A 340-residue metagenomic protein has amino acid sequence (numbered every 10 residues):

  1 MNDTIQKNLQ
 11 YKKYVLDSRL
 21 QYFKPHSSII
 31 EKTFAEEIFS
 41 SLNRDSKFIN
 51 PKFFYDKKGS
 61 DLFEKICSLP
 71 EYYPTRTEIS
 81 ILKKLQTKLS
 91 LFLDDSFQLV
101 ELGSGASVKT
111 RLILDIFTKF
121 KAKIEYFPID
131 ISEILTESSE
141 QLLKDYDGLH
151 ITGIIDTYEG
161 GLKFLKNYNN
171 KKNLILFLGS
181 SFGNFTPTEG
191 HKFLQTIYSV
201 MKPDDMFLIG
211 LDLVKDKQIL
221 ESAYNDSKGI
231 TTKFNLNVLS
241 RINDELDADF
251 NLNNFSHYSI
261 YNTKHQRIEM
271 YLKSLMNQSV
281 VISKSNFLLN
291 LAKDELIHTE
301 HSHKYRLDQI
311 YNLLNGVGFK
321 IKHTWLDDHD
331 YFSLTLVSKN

Functional and structural regions predicted by a protein language model:
N2-K52, S60: N-terminal auxiliary segments of SAM/dcSAM-dependent transferases
S46-L91: Class I SAM-dependent methyltransferase Rossmann-like catalytic core, especially the SAM/SAH-binding loop
S96-G105: Conserved class I S-adenosyl-L-methionine
A106-K121: Conserved SAM-binding loop of SAM-dependent methyltransferases across substrates and taxa, primarily the Class I
N184-T196: A short, conserved alpha-helix within the catalytic core of class I
S199-V214: Conserved beta-strand signature within the Rossmann-like core of class I S-adenosyl-L-methionine
E221-H303, L307, Y311-V317: Substrate-binding/catalytic lobe of Class I Rossmann-like enzymes that use SAM or dcSAM, i.e., the mid-to-C-terminal
L272-L275, L326-N340: Core SAM-dependent methyltransferase catalytic element
